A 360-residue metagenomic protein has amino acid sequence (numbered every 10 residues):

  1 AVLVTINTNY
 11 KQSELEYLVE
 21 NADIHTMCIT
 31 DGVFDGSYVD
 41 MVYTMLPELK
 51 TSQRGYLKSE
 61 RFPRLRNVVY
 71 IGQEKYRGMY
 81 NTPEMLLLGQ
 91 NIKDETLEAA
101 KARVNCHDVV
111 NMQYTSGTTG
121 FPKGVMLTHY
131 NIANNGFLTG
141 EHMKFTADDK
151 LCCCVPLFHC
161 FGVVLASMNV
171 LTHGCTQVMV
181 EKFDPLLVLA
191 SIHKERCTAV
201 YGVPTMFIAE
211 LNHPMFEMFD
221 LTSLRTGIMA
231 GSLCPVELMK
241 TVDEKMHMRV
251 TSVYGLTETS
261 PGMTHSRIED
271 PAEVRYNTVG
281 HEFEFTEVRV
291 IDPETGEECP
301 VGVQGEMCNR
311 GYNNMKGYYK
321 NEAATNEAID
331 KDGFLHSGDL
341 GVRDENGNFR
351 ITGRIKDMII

Functional and structural regions predicted by a protein language model:
A1-I6, L15-E16, T139-E141, C160-H173 (+2 more regions): Hydrophobic alpha-helical segments in the ANL/AMP-binding
A1-V4, T8-Q12, N21-T26, L49 (+4 more regions): A short helix-loop-beta submotif of the ANL/AMP-binding
V2-L87: Structural core segment of the AMP-binding/adenylate-forming
R61-L65, V69-Y76, Y80-Y114, F121 (+1 more regions): Conserved pre-ATP/AMP-binding loop-to-beta segment of ANL
L86-Q90, L189, K194-G202, L211-V274 (+1 more regions): Gly/Ser/Thr-rich phosphate-binding loop
V109, T115-T118, L151, L157 (+6 more regions): Conserved S/T- and glycine-rich ATP-binding loop of Class I adenylate-forming
A133-K150, F158-A199, F207-A209, H213-M215: Conserved AMP-binding/adenylation subdomain of ANL enzymes
E297-G302, E306-I360: Conserved ATP-binding/catalytic segment of the ANL
